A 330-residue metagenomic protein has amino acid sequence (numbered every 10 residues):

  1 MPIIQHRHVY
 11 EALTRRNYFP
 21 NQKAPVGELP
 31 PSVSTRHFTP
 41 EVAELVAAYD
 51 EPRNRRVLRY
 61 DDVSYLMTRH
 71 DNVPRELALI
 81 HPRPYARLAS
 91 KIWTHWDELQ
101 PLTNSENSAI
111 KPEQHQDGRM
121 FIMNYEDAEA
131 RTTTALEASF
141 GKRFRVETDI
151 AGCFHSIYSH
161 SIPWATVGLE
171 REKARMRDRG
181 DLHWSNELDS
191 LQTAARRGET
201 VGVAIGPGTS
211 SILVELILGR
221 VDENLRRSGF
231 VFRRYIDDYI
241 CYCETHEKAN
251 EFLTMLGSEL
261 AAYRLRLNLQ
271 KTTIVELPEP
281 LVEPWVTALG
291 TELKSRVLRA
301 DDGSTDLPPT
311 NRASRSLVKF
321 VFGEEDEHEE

Functional and structural regions predicted by a protein language model:
M1-H183, D189-I205: Conserved two-metal-ion catalytic palm core of "right-hand" nucleic acid polymerases, unifying RNA-dependent RNA
Q114-G118, E251, L265, V282 (+2 more regions): Alpha-helix boundary/capping detector
T133-I236, C241-M255, V297-E330: Conserved polymerase palm-domain catalytic core
E170, G257-L265: A common structural junction motif
Y263-K294: Conserved catalytic core of two-metal-ion nucleotidyltransferases
